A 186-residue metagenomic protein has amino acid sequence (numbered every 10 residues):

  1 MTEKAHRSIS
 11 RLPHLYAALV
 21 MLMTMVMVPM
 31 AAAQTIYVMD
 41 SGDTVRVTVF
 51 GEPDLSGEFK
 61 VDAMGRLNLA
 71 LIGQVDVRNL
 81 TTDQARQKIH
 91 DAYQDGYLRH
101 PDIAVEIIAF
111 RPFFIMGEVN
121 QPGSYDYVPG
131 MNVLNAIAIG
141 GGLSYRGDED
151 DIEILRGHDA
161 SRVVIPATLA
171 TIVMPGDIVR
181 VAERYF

Functional and structural regions predicted by a protein language model:
T2-L19: Bacterial N-terminal signal peptides that target proteins for export
T2-R7, A31-F186: Ser/Thr/Pro/Gly-biased, low-complexity, turn-/loop-rich segments that often occur immediately after N-terminal
Y16-V28: Bacterial N-terminal signal peptides
